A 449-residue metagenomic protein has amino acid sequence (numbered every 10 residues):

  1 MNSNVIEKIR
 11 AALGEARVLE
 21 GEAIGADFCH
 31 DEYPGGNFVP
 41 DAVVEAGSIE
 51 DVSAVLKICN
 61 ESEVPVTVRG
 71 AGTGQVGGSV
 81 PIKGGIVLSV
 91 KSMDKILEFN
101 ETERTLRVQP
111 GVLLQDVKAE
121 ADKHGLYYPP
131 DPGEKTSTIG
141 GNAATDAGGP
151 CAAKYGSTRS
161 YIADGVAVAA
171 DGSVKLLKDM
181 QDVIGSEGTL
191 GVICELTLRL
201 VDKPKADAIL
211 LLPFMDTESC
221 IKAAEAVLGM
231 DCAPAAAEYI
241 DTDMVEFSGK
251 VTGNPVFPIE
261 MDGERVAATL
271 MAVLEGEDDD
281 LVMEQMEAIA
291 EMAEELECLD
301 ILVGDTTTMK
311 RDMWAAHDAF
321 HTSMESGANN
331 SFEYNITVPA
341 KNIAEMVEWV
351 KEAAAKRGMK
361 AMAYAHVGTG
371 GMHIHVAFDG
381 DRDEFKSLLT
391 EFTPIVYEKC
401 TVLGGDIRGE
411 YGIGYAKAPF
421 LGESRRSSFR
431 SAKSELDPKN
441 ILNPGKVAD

Functional and structural regions predicted by a protein language model:
M1-E32, E61-V64, M292-K310, V402-L403 (+2 more regions): N-terminal accessory segments
M1-K57, G74-R104, M244-V256, T307-E333 (+2 more regions): N-terminal flexible segment immediately upstream of the FAD-binding catalytic core in FAD-dependent oxidoreductases
E20-F28, P213, I221-F392, K399 (+1 more regions): C-terminal substrate-recognition/cap domain of FAD-linked oxidoreductases
G70-T73, M93, G133, Y239-T242 (+1 more regions): Short, ordered loop/turn segments at secondary-structure junctions
K95-T102, L106-E238, L442-N443: FAD-binding subdomain of flavoenzyme oxidoreductases
S173, K417-D449: Activity-critical C-terminal alpha-helical subdomain
